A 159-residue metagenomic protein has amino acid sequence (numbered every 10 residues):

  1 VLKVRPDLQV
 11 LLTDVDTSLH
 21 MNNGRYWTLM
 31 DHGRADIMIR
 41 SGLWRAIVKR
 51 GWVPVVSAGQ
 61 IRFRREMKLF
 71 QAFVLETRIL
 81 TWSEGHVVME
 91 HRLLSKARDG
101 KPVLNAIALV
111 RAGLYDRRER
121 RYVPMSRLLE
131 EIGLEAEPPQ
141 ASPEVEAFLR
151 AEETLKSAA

Functional and structural regions predicted by a protein language model:
V1-G33, P143-A159: Catalytic strand-loop segment that frames the active site of acyl-thioester-processing enzymes
R5, V56-A58, V88: Short coil/loop residues immediately preceding or within conserved phosphate-binding loops of NTP-utilizing enzyme
D7-L11, R62, R111-G113: Generic structural detector for well-ordered beta-strands
R25-V48: Active-site helix/loop of acyl-thioester processing domains in fatty-acid/polyketide metabolism, spanning hotdog-fold
A46-V53, L69-Q71: Short N-terminal edge-element motif at the start of the domain
S57-F63, L75: Short structured motifs
M67-V74, R78-A159: HotDog/MaoC-like acyl-thioester-processing domains
